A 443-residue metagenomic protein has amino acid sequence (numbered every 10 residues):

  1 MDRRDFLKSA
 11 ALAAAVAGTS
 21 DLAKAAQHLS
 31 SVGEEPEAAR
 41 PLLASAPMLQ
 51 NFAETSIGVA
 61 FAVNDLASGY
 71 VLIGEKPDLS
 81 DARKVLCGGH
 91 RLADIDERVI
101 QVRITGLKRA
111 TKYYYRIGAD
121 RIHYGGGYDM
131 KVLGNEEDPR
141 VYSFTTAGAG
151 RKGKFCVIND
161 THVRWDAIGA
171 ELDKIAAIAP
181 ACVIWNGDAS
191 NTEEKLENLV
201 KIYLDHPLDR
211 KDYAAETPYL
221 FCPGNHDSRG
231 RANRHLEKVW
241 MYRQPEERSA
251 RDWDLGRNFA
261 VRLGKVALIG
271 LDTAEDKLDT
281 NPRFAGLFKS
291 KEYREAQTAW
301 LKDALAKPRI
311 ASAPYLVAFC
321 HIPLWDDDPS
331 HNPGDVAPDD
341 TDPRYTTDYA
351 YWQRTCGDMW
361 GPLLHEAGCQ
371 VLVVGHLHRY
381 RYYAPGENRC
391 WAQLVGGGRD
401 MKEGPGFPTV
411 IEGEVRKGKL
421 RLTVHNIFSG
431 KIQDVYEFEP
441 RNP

Functional and structural regions predicted by a protein language model:
D2-V157, A176-A179, A313-L316, R416-P443: Acidic, histidine-bearing metal-coordination/catalytic regions of metal-dependent phosphoesterases
S68-Y70, S80, R164-A167, R229 (+3 more regions): Short, solvent-exposed loop/turn elements at domain surfaces
Y114-F144, E197-A311, D339-T347, Y351 (+3 more regions): Extended active-site neighborhood of metal-dependent phosphoesterases/phosphodiesterases
K152-S228: Conserved, compact domain cores that house catalytic/ligand-binding motifs in diverse enzymes and effector modules
F155-V157, I184, L268-G270, V317-F319 (+1 more regions): Structural motif
N159-H162, G187-A189, N225-H226, T273-A274 (+3 more regions): Active-site metal-binding loops of divalent metal-dependent hydrolases
P308-P329: Short acidic, glycine-rich surface-loop motifs adjacent to enzyme active sites
D327-G334, Y383-P385: Substrate-binding cleft/loops of secretory-pathway carbohydrate-active enzymes
